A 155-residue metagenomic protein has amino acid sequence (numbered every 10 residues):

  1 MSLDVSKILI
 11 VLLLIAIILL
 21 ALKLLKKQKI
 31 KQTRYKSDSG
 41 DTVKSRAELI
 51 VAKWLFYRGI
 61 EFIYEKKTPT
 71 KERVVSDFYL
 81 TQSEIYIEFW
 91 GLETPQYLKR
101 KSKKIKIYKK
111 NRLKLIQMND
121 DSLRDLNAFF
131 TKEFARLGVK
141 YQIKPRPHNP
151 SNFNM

Functional and structural regions predicted by a protein language model:
M1-V5: Short, strongly hydrophobic alpha-helical membrane anchors
K7-M155: Nucleic-acid endo/exonuclease domains
